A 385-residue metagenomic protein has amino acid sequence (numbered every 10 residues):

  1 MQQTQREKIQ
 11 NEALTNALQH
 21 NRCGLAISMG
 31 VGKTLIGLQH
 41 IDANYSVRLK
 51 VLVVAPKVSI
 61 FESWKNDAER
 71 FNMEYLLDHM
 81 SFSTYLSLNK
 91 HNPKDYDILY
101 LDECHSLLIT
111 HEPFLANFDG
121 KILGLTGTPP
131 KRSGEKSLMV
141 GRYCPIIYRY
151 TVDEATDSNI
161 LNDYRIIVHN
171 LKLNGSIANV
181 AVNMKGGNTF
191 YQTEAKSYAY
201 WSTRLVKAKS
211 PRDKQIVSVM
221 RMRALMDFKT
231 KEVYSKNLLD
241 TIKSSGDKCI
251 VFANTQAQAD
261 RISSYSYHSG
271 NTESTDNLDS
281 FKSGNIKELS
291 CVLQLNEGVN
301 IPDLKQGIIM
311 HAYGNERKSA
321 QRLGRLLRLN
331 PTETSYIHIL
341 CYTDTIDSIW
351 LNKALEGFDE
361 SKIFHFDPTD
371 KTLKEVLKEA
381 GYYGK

Functional and structural regions predicted by a protein language model:
M1-A26: Conserved pre-motif I regulatory segment
H20-H40: Walker A/P-loop
V54, V58-D95: Inter-Walker segment of RecA-like/P-loop motor cores
E62, N66, K248-F252, A257-V299 (+1 more regions): Conserved helicase ATPase core of P-loop NTP-dependent helicases/translocases
Y85, H91-K131: SF2 helicase catalytic motif II
D97, E288-V292, N296-Y313, K318-Q321 (+1 more regions): A short beta-strand element within the Helicase C-terminal
E135-S245: Interdomain helical connector at the RecA1-RecA2 junction of SF1/SF2 helicase-like NTPases
Y150-Y164, N315-L323, R328-K385: A conserved SF2-helicase RecA2
